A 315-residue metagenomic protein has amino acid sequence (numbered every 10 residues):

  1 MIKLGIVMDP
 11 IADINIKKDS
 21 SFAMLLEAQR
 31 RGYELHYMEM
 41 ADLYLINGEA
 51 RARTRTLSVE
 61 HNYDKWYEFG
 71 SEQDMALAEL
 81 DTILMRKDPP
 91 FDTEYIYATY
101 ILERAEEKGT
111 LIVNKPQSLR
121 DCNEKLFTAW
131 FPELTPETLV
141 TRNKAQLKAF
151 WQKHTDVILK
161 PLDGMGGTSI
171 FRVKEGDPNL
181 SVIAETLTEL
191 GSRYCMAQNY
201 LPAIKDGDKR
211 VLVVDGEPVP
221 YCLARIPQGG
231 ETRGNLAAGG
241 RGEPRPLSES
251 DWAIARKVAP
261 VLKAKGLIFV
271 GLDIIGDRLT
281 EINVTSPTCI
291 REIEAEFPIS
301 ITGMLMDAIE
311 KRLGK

Functional and structural regions predicted by a protein language model:
I2, I14-K17, P246-K315: ATP-dependent carboxylate activation and anion-phosphoryl transfer catalytic cores that bind Mg-ATP to form
I6, L84-M85, Q198: Redox-cofactor binding/interface segments in oxidoreductases and associated redox assembly factors
M8-A12: Extended, domain-scale alpha-helical bundle/helix-rich regions
D13-V140: Conserved N-proximal alpha/beta basic substrate-recognition cap immediately N-terminal to, or forming the N-lobe
S21, K144-A145, Q152-D156, G166-I254 (+1 more regions): Phosphate-binding site of ATP-dependent enzymes
Q29, E106, W151-Q152, K263: Anion (oxyanion) recognition and catalysis
H36, I112-V113, I158, M196-Q198: Structural detector of well-ordered beta-strand residues that form the stable sheet scaffold of enzyme domains
P116-R120, R225-P227, I275-R278: Short glycine-enriched loops at secondary-structure junctions
